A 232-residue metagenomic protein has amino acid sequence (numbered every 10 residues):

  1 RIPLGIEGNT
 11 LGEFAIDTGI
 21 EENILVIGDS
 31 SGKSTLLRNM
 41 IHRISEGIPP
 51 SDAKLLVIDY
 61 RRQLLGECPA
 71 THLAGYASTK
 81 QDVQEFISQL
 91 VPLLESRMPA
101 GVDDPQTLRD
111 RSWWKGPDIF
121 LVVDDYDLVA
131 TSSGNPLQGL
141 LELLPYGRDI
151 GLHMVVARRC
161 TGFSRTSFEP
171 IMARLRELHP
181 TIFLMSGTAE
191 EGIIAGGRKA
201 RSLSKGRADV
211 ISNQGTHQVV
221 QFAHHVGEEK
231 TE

Functional and structural regions predicted by a protein language model:
R1-T188: P-loop NTPase catalytic phosphate-binding loop
T188-E232: Conserved P-loop NTPase
